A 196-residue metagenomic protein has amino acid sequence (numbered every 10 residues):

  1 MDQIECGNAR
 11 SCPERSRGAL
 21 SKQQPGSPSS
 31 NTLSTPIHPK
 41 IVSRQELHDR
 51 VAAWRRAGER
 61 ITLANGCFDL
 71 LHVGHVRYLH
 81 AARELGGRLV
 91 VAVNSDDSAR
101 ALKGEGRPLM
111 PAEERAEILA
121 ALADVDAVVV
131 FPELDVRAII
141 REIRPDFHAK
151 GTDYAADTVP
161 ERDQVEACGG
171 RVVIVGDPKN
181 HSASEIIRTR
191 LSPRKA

Functional and structural regions predicted by a protein language model:
D2, A19-K22, P28-A196: Nucleotidyltransferase catalytic core that binds NTPs
S16: Contiguous, function-dense segments enriched for cysteine-driven chemistry and partner/ligand-binding capacity
